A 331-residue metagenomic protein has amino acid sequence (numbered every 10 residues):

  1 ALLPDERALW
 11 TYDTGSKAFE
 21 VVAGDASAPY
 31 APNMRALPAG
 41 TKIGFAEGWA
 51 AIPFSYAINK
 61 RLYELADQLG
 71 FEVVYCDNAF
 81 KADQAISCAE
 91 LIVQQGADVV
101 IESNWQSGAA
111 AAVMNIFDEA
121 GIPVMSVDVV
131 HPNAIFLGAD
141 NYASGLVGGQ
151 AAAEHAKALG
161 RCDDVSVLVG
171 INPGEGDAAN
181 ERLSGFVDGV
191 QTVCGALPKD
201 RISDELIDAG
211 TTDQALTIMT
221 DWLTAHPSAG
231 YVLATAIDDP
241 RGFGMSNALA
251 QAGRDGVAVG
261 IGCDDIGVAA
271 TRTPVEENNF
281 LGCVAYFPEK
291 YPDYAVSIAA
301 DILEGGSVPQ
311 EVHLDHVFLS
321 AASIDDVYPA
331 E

Functional and structural regions predicted by a protein language model:
A1-E331: A residue-level marker of the well-folded mature domains of exported/periplasmic proteins
